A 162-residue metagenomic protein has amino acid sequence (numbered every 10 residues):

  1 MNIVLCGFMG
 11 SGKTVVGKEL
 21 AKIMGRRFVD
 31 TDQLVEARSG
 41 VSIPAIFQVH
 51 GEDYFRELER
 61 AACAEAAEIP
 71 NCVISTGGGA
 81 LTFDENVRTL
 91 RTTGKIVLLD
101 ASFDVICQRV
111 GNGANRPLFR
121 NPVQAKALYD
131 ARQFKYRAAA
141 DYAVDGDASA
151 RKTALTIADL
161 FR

Functional and structural regions predicted by a protein language model:
L5: Hydrophobic anchor at the beta1->P-loop junction of P-loop NTPases
F8: P-loop (Walker A) phosphate-binding loop of NTP-binding proteins
G12: Conserved glycine(s) of the Walker
V15, E19, I23, K95 (+2 more regions): NTP-dependent small-molecule kinase module
K22-T31: Post-Walker A helix-loop "phosphate-sensing" segment adjacent to the P-loop in P-loop NTPases
D30-T89, K135: ATP-dependent small-molecule kinase phosphotransfer cores that center on conserved nucleotide phosphate-binding segments
G78-A80, S102-D104, S149: Short glycine-rich anion-binding loops that position phosphate/pyrophosphate groups of nucleotides and phosphorylated
T92-Q133: A glycine- and Lys/Arg-enriched "phosphate-lid" helix/loop adjacent to the NTP-binding pocket of small-molecule kinases
